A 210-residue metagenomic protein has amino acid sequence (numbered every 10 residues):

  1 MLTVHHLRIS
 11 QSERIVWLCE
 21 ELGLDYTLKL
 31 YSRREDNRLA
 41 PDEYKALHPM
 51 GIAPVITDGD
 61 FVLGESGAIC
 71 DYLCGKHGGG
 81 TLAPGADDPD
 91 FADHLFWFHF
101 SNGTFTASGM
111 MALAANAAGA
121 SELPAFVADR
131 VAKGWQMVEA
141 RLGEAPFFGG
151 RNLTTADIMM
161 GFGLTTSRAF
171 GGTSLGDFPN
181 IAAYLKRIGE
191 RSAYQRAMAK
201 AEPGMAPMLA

Functional and structural regions predicted by a protein language model:
M1-A125, D129-A132: GST-like domain detector, emphasizing the conserved glutathione-binding G-site in the N-terminal thioredoxin-like
K29, S66, D177, M198-A199: Residue-level detector of family-conserved "landmark" positions at structurally sensitive sites
R33-R34, L153, P203: Positions that flank functional sites
A46, G78, G171-G172, E202: Glycine-centered secondary-structure boundary/capping sites
W97-S192, A197: GST-like fold's C-terminal all-alpha helical module
A201-A210: Acidic/histidine-enriched, glycine/proline-rich intrinsically disordered or flexible terminal extensions
